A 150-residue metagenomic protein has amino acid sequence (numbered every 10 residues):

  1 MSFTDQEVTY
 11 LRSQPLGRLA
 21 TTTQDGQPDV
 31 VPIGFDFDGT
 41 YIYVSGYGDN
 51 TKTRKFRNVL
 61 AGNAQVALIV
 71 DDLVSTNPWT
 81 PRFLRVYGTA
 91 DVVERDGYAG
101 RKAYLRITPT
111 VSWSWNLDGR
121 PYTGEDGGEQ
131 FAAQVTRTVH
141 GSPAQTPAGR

Functional and structural regions predicted by a protein language model:
M1-R18: Short, basic/aromatic recognition patches
F3-Q6, V30-V31, T53-K55: A generic local structural motif
P15-D49, L68: Short beta-strand segments
D38-G39, T51-K55, T123-G124: A short local loop/turn or secondary-structure capping micro-motif enriched for an aromatic residue
D49-V111: Short, structured beta-strand-loop surface elements
P81, D91-R150: C-terminal edge-of-domain segments
